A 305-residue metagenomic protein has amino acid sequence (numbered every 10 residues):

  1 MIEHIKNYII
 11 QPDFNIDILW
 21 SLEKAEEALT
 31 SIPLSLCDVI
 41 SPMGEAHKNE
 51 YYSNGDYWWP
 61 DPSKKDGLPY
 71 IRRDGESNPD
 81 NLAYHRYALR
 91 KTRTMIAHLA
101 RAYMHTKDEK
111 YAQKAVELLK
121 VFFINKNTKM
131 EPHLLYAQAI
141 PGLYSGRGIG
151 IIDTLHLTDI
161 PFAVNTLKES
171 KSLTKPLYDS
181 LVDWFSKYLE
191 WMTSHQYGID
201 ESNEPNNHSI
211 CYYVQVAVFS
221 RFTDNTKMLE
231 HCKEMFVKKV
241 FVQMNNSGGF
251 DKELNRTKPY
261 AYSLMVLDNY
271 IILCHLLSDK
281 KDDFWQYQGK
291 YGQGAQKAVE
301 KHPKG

Functional and structural regions predicted by a protein language model:
M1-I199, E234, F241, N245 (+1 more regions): Extracellular glycan-targeting catalytic surfaces
T92, D153, S209, S263-V266: Generic alpha-helical segment signature
G148-I151, N203-N207, A261: Alpha-helix capping and helix-loop boundary segments enriched in small/acidic/polar residues
W184-S220, T226: Loop-centered beta-sheet repeat module
C211-G289: Flexible, glycine-rich surface segments
